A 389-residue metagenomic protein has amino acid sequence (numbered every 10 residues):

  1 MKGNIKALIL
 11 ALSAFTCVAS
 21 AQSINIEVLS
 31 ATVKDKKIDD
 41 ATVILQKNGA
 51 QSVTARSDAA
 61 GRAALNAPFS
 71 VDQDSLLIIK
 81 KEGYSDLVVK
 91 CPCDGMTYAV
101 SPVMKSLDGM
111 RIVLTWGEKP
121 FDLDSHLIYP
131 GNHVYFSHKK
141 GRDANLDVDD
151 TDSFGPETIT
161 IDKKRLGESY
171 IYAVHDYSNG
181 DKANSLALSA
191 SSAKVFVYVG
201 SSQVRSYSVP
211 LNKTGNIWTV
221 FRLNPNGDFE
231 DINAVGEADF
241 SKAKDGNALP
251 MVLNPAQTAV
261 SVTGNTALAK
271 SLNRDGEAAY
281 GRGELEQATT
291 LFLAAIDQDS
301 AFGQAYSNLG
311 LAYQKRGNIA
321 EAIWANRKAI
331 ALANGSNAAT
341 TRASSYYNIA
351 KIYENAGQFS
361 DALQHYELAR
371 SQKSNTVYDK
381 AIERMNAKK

Functional and structural regions predicted by a protein language model:
Q22-T42, T115-K119: Structural motif
G49-L65, D150-T151: Short, acidic Ser/Thr/Gly-rich low-complexity loop/linker segments typical of extracellular and cell-surface proteins
A50, S70-P92: A short, solvent-exposed loop/turn motif at the edges and junctions of modular extracellular/periplasmic domains
S101-T263: Intrinsic-disorder/low-complexity signal
S261-Q298: Alpha-helical segment of the N-proximal tetratricopeptide repeat
R274, N308, T341, N348 (+1 more regions): Canonical tetratricopeptide repeat
